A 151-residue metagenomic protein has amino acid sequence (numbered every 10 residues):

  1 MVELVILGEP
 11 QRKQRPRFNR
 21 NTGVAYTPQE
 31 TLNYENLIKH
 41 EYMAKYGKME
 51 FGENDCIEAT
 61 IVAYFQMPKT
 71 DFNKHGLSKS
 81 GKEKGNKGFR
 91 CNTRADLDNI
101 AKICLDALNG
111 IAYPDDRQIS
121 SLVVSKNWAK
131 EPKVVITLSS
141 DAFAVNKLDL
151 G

Functional and structural regions predicted by a protein language model:
M1-G151: Acidic, proline/glycine-enriched N-terminal capping motif
